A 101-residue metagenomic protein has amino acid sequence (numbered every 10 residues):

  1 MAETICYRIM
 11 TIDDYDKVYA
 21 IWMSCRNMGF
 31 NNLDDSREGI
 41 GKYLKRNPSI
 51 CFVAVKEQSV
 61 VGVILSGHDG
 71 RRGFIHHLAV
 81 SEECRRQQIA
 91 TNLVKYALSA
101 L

Functional and structural regions predicted by a protein language model:
I5, I9-H77, S81, V94-Y96 (+1 more regions): Acetyl-CoA-dependent GNAT
S81-Q87: Active-site acidic-Proline motif in GNAT/NAT acetyltransferases
